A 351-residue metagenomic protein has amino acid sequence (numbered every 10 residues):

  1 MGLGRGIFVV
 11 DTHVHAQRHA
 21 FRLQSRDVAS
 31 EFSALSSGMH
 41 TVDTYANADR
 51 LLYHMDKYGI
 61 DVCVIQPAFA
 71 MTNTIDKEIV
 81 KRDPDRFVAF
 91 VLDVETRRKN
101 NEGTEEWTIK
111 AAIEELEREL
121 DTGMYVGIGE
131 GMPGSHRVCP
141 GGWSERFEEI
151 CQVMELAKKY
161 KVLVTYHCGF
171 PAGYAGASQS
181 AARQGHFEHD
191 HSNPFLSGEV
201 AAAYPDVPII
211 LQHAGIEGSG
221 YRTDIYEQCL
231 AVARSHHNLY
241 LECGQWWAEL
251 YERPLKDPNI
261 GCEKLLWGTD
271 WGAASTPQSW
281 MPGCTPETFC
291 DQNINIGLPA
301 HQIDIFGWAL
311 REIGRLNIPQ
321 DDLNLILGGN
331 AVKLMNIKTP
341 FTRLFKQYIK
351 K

Functional and structural regions predicted by a protein language model:
M1-I7, A112-T122, E149-K159, G198-A202 (+1 more regions): Short amphipathic alpha-helices and their capping/turn segments at secondary-structure boundaries
M1-T74, K351: An N-terminally biased module of ancient metal coordination in phosphate/nucleic-acid-related enzymes
G6, R18-T44, A172-R183, V207 (+3 more regions): Active-site gating loops and adjacent loop-to-helix segments of metal-dependent hydrolytic enzymes
V10-V14, C63-I65, V88-L92, V126-E130 (+4 more regions): Hydrophobic faces of well-ordered beta-strands that scaffold small-molecule active sites in alpha/beta enzyme cores
Q17-H19, A70-T72, T96-R98, G134-R137 (+4 more regions): Active-site environment of divalent metal-dependent phosphoester hydrolases
A70-S178, R183-H186: Active-site gating/metal-coordination segments in enzymes
N73-V80, E105, I109, L116-E117 (+5 more regions): Distinct, well-ordered alpha-helical segments
P208-K351: H/E-rich (His + Asp/Glu) clusters that bind or coordinate divalent metals
